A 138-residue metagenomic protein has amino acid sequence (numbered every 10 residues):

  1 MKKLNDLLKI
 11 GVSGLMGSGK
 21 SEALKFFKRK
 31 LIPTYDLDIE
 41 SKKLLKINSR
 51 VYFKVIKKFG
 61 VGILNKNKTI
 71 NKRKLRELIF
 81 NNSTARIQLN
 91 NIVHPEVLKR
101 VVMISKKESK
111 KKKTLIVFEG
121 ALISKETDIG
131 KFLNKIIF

Functional and structural regions predicted by a protein language model:
M1-L7: Phosphate-binding P-loop
I10-V12: Hydrophobic anchor at the beta1->P-loop junction of P-loop NTPases
L15, F27: P-loop (Walker A) phosphate-binding loop of NTP-binding proteins
S18: ATP-binding Walker
S21: Walker A/P-loop
K28-L37, S49-R50: Post-Walker A helix-loop "phosphate-sensing" segment adjacent to the P-loop in P-loop NTPases
K42-K113: ATP-dependent small-molecule kinase phosphotransfer cores that center on conserved nucleotide phosphate-binding segments
R100-K110, T114-F138: ATP-dependent NMP and nucleoside kinases share a basic, alpha-helical "lid"
